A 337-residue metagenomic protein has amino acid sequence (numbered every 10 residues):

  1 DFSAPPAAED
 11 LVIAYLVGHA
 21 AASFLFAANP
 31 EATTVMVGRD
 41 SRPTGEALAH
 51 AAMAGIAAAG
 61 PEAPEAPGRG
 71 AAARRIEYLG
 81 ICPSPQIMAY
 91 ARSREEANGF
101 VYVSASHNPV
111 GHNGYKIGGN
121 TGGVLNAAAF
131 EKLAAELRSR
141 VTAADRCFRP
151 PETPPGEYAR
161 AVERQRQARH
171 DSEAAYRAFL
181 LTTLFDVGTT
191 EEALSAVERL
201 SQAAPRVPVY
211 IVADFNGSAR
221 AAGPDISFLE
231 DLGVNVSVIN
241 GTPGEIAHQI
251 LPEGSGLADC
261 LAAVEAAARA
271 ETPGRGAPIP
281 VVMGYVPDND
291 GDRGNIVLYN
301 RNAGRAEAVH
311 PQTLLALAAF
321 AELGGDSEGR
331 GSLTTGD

Functional and structural regions predicted by a protein language model:
D1-A54, E65-G68, A72, P155-I211: An N-terminal, well-structured beta->alpha segment
D1-S3, S106, F215-A219, D288-G291: Conserved phosphate/anionic-ligand binding catalytic regions in large, soluble enzymes, centered on
A21-N29, D259-R275, A316-R330: Short, basic/hydrophobic alpha-helical segments
E31-G111, D225-Y299: N-terminal small/polar loop signature for handling phosphorylated ligands or for N-terminal nucleophile
G38, V212, V286-D288, S332-T335: Generic enzyme active-site microenvironment
L79-C82, A135-Y176, N300-D337: Proline/glycine-rich low-complexity loops and linkers
V101, S106, G114-L137, G291-S327: Glycine-rich phosphate-binding loop of actin/hexokinase-like ATP-binding domains
N113-T272, G276-A277: Gly/Ser/Thr-enriched, mixed-charge loops and adjacent short helices that form phosphate/oxyanion-binding elements
